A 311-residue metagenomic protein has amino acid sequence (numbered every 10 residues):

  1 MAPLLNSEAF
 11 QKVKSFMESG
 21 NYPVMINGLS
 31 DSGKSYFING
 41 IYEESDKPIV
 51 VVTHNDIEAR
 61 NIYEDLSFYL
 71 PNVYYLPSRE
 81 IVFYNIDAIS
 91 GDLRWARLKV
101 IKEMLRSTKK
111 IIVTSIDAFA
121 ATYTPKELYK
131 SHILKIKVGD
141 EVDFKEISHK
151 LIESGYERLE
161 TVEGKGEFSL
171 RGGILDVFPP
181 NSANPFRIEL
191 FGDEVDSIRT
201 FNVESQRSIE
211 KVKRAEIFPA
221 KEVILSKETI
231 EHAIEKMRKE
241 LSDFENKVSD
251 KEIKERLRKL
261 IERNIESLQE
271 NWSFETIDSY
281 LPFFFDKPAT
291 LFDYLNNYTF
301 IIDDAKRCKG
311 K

Functional and structural regions predicted by a protein language model:
M1-K311: ASCE RecA-like P-loop NTPase motor cores that couple ATP hydrolysis to mechanical translocation on nucleic acids
